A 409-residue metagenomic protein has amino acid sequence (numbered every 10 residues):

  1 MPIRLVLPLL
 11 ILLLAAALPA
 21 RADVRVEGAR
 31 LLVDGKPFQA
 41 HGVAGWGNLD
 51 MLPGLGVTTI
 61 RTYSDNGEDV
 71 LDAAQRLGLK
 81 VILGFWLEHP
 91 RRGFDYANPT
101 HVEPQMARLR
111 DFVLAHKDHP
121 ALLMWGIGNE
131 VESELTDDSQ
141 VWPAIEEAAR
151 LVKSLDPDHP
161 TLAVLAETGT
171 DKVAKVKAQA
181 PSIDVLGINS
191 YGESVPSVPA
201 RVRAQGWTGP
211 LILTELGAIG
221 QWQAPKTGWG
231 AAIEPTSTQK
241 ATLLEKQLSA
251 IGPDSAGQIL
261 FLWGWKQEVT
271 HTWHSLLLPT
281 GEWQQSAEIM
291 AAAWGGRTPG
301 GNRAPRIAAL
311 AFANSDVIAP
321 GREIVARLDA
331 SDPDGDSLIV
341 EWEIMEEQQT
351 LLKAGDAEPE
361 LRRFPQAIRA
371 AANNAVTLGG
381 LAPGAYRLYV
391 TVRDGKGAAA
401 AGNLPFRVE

Functional and structural regions predicted by a protein language model:
V6-A17: Bacterial N-terminal signal peptides
R25-V26, L32-I183, P196, G206 (+2 more regions): Active-site mouth of glycoside hydrolases
V26, V33, P53, V202-E358 (+3 more regions): Substrate-binding clefts and catalytic carboxylate motifs of secreted carbohydrate-active enzymes
E167-V198, Q221-G228, G264-H271: Substrate-binding cleft/loops of secretory-pathway carbohydrate-active enzymes
V325, A385-Y389: Short, conserved beta-strand segments of beta-strand-rich sandwich/propeller modules, principally
G380-G384: Surface-exposed, short loops/turns at beta-strand junctions within beta-sandwich domains
G402-V408: C-terminal edge beta-strand
